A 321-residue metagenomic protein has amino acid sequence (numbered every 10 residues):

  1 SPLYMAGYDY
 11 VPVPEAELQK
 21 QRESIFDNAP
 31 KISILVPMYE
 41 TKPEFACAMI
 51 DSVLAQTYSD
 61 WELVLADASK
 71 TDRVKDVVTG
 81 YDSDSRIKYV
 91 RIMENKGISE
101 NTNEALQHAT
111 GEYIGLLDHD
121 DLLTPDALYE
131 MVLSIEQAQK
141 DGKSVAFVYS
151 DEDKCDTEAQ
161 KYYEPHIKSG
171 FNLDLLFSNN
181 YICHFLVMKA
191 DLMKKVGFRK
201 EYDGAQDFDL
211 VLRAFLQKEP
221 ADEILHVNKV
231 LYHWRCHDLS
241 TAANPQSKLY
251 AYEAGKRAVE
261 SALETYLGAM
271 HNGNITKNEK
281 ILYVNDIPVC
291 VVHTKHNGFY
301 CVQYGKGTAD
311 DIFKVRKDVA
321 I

Functional and structural regions predicted by a protein language model:
S1-D27, S247-V315: C-terminal, non-catalytic tails of nucleotide-sugar-dependent glycosyltransferases
S1-Y250, A254, S261: Nucleotide-sugar donor-binding/catalytic module of glycosyltransferases that assemble extracellular/cell-envelope
E104, K314-K317: Short, surface-exposed amphipathic charged segments that create phosphate/polyanion-binding patches used for binding
